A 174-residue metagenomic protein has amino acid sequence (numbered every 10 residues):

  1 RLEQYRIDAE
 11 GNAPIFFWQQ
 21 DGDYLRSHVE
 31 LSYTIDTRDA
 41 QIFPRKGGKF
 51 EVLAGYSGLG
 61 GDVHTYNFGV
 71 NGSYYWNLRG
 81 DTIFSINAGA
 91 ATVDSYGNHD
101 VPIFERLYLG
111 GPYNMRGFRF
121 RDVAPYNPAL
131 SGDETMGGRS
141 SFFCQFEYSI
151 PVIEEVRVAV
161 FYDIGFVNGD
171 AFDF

Functional and structural regions predicted by a protein language model:
E3-E155, V160-F172: C-terminal outer-membrane beta-barrel translocator/porin domains of Gram-negative envelope proteins and their
